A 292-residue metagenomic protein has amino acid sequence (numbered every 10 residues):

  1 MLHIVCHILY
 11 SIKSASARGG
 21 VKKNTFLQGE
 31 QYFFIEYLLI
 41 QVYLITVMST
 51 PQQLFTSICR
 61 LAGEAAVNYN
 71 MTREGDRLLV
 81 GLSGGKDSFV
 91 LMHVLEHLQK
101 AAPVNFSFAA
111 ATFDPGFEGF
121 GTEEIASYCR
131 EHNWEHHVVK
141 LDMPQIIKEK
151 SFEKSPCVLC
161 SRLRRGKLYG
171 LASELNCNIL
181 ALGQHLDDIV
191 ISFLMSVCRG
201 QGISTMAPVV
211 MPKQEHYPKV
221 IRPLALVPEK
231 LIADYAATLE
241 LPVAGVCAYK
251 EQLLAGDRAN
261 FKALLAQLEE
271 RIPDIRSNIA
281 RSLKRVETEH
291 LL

Functional and structural regions predicted by a protein language model:
Y10-I12: Short linear segments in intrinsically disordered or otherwise low-structure-confidence regions
S14, K22-N24, F33: Polybasic, lysine-rich low-complexity intrinsically disordered segments
F33, Y43-L194, R199, K230-T238: ATP-dependent adenylation/nucleotidyltransferase module used to activate substrates
F108, D188-N260, L264-Q267: Catalytic subdomain that performs nucleotidyl-dependent activation
D274-L292: A short, charged, Gly/Pro-tolerant segment at domain boundaries
